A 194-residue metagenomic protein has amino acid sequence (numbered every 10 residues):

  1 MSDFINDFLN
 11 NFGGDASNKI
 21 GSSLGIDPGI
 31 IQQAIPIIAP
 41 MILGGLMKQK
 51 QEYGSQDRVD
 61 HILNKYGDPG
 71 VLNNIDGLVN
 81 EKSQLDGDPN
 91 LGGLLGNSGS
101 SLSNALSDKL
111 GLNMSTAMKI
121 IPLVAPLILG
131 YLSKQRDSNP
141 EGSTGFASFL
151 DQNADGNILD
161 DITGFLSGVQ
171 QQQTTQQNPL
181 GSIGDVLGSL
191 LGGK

Functional and structural regions predicted by a protein language model:
M1-K194: A structural "flexibility-hinge" signal
